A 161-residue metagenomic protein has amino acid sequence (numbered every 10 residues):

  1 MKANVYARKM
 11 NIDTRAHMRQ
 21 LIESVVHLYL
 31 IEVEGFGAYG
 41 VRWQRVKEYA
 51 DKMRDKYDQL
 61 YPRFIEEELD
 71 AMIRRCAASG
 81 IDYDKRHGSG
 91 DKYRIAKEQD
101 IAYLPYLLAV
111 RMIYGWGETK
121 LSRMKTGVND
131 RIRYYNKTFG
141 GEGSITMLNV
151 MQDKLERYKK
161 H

Functional and structural regions predicted by a protein language model:
M1-E32, D55-M112, G140-H161: Intrinsic disorder/low-complexity detector
R42-W43, L121: Small-residue helix-packing motif on alpha-helices
V46-Y57, M124-Y135: Amphipathic alpha-helical segments that form the core helices of the histone-fold
